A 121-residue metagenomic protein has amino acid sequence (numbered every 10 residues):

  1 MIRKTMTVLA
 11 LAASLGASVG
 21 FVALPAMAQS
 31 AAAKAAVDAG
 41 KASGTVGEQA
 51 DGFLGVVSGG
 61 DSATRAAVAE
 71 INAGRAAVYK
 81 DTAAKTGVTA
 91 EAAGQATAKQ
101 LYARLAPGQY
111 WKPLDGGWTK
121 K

Functional and structural regions predicted by a protein language model:
M1-I2, A73: Intrinsically disordered, low-complexity sequence elements enriched in Ser/Thr/Gly/Pro
I2-A13: Bacterial N-terminal signal peptides that target proteins for export
R3-T5, M27, A66, A77: Polar low-complexity intrinsically disordered regions
V19-A28: Sec/Tat signal peptide C-region and signal peptidase I cleavage site
S30-A66, E70, A90-K121: Amphipathic, charged alpha-helical segments and their helix-to-coil junctions in extracytoplasmic/peripheral assemblies
V68-A83: Short, well-ordered alpha-helical segments
